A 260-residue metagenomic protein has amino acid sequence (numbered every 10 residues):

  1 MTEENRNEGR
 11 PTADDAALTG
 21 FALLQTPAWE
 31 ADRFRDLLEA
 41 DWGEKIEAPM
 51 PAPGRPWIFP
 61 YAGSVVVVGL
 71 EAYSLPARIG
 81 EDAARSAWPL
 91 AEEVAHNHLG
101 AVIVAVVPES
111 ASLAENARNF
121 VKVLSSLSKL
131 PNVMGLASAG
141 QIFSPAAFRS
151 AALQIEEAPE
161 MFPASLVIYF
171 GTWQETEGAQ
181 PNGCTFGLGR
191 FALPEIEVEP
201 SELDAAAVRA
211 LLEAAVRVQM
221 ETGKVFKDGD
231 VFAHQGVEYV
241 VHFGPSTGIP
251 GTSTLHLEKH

Functional and structural regions predicted by a protein language model:
M1-L38: N-terminal alpha-helical "arm" segments
D15-A16, P53, A62, H96-H98 (+1 more regions): A short, structural micro-pattern
Q25-E93: N-terminal low-complexity, intrinsically disordered segments
W29, P108-S112, L203-A205: Short acidic, S/G/P-rich loop/turn micro-motifs used as interaction or catalytic elements
D32, D36, R118-V121, A205-E213: Short, well-ordered alpha-helical segments
A40-E47, V123-L136, R217-F226: Structural alpha-beta junctions
V66-V167: Internal, hydrophobic cores of structured domains that mediate oligomerization or house catalytic pockets within large
I142-V231, Q235-H260: Aromatic/basic-lined ligand-recognition segments that form π-stacking hydrophobic pockets flanked by Lys/Arg to engage
